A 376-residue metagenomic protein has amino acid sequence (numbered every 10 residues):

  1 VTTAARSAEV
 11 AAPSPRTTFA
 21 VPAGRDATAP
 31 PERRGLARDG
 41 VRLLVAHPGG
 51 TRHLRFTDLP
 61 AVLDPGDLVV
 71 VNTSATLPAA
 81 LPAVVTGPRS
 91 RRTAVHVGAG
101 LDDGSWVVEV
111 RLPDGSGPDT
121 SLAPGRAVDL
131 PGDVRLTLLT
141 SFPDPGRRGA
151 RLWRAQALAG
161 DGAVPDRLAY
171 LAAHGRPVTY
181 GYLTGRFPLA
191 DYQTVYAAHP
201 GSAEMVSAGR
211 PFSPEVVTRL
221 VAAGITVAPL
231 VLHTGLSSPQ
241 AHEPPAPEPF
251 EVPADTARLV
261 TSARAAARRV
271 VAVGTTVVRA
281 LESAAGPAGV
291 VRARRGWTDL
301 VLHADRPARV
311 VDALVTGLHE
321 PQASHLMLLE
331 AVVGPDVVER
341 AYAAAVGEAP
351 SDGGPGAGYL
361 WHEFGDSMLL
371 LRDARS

Functional and structural regions predicted by a protein language model:
V1-S376: A cross-family signal for N-terminal binding/gating loops and helix N-caps that shape access to the active site
